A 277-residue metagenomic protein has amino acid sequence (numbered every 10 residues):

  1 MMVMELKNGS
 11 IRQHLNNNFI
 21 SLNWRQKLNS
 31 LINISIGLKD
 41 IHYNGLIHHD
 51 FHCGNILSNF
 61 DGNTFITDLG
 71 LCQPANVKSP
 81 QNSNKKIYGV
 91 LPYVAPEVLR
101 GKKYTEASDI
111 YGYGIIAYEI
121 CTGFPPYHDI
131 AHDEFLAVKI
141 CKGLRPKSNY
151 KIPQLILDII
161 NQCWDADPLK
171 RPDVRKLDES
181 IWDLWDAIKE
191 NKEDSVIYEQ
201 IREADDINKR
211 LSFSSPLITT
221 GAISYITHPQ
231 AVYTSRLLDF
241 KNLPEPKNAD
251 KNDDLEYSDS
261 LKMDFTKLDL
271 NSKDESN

Functional and structural regions predicted by a protein language model:
M1-S10: Conserved short submotifs of the Hanks-type protein kinase catalytic core that shape the nucleotide-binding pocket
N17-S30: Activation segment of protein kinase catalytic domains, centered on the conserved DFG
H42-N59: Catalytic-loop of the protein kinase fold
S83-E97: Conserved activation segment of eukaryotic-like protein kinases, specifically the C-terminal portion of the activation
D109: Conserved catalytic-loop aspartate of Hanks-type protein kinases
W164-K176: A conserved short helix/loop substructure at the end of the activation segment of eukaryotic-like protein kinase domains
